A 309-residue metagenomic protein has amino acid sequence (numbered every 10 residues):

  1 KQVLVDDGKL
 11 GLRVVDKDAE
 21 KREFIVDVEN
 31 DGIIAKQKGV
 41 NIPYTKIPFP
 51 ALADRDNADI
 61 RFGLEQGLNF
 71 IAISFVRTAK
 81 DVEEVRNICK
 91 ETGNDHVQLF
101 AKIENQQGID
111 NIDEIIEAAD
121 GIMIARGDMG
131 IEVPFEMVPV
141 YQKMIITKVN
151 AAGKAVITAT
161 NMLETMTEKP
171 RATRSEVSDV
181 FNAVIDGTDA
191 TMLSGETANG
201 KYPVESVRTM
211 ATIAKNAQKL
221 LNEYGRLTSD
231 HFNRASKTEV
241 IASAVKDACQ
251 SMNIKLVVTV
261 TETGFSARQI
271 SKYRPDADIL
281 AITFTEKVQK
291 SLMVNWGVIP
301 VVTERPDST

Functional and structural regions predicted by a protein language model:
K1-T309: Non-catalytic helical/linker scaffolds that mediate oligomerization, partner binding, and domain coupling around large
